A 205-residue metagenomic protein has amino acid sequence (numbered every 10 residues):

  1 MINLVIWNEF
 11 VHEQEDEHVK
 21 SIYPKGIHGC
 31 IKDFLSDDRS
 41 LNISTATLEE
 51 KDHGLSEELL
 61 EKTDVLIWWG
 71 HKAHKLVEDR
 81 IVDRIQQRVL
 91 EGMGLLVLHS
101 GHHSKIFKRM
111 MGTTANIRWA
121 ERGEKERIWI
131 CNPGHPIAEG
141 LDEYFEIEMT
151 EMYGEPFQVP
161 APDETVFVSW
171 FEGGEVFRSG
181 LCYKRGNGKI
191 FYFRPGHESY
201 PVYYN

Functional and structural regions predicted by a protein language model:
M1-E13: Short beta-strand segments enriched in small/hydrophobic residues
V5-W7, L98, F193: Short hydrophobic segments within beta-strands
V11-H12, E50-K51, A73, H102-S104 (+3 more regions): Short, solvent-exposed loop/turn segments at secondary-structure junctions
K20-S104: Helical hinge/lid and interdomain linker segments adjacent to catalytic or ligand-binding clefts that mediate domain
N42, W119-R194, E198: Catalytic beta-strand/loop cores that center a nucleophilic Ser/Cys/Thr and support acyl-enzyme chemistry
K62-V65, A115, P162: Short, well-ordered alpha-helix to beta-strand connector turns
A73-L141: A glycine-rich, often tryptophan-bearing local segment used as a flexible ligand/cofactor-contacting loop or short
S199-N205: A short acidic/glycine-rich loop-to-helix N-cap element
